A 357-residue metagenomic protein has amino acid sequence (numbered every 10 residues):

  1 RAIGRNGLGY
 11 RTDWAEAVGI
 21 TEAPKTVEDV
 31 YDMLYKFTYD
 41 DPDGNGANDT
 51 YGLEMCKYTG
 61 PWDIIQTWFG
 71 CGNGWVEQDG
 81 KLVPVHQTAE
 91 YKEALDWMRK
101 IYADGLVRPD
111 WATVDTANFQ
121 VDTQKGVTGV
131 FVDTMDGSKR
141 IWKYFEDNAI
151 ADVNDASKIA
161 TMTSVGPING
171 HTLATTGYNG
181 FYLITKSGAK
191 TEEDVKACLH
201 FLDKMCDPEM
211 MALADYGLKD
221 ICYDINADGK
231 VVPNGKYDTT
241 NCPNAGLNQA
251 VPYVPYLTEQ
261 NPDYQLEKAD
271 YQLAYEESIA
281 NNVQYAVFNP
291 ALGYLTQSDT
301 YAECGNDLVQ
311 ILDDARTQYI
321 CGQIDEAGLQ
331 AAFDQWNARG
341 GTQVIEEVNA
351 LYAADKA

Functional and structural regions predicted by a protein language model:
R1-G60, W75-D122, F131-T134, I184-K204 (+3 more regions): Helix-loop-helix "hinge/cap" segment bordering the ligand-binding cleft or interdomain interface
T21, N73-E93, I150-A160, V165-T172 (+2 more regions): Short, solvent-exposed loop/beta-turn-alpha elements that line the ligand-binding surface or hinge of extracytoplasmic
M135-I150: A ligand-binding cleft/hinge motif common to bilobed small-molecule-binding domains
H200-T317, Q323: Conserved small-residue motifs centered on glycine
Q318-A357: Histidine-centered catalytic/metal-binding microenvironments
